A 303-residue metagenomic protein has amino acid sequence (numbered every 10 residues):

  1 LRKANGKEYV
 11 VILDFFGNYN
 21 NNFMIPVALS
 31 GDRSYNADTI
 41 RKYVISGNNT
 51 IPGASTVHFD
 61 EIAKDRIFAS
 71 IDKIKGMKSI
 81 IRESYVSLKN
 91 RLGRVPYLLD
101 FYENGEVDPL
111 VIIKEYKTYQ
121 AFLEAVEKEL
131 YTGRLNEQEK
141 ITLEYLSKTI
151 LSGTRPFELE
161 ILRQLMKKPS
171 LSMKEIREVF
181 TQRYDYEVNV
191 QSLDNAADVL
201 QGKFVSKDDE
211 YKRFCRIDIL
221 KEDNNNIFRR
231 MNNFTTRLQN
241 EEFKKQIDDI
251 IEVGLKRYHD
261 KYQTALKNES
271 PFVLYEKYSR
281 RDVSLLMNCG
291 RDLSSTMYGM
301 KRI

Functional and structural regions predicted by a protein language model:
L1-L29: Conserved segment of the helicase C-terminal RecA-like domain
N21-I176, K207-I250, R257, K261 (+1 more regions): Long, largely alpha-helical accessory region at the distal end of helicase-like NTP-driven motors
Y102, R302-I303: A short beta-strand signature
V179-Q182, Y186-A196: Extreme N-terminal targeting and regulatory segments of eukaryotic proteins
Y258-R302: Compositionally biased, charged N-terminal/linker segments
